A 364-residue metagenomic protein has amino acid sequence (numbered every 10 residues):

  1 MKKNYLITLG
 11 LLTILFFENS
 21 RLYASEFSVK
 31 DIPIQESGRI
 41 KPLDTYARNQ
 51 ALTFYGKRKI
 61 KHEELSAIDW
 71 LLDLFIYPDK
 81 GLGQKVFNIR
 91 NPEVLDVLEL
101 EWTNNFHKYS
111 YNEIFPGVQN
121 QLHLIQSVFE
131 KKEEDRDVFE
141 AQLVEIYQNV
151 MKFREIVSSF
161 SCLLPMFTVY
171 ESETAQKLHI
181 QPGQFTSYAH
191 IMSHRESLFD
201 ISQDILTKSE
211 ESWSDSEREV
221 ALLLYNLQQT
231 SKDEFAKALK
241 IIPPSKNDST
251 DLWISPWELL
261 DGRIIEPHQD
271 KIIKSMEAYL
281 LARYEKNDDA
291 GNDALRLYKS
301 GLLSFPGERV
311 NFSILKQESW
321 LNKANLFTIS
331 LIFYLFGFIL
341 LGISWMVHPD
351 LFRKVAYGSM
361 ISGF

Functional and structural regions predicted by a protein language model:
M1-N4: Positively charged n-region of N-terminal signal peptides that target proteins for export
T8-F16: Bacterial N-terminal signal peptides
F16-F17, L351: Hydrophobic alpha-helical segments
R21-W320: Soluble extramembrane regions of membrane proteins in the secretory/endomembrane system
R309-F364: Core alpha-helical transmembrane segments of integral membrane proteins
